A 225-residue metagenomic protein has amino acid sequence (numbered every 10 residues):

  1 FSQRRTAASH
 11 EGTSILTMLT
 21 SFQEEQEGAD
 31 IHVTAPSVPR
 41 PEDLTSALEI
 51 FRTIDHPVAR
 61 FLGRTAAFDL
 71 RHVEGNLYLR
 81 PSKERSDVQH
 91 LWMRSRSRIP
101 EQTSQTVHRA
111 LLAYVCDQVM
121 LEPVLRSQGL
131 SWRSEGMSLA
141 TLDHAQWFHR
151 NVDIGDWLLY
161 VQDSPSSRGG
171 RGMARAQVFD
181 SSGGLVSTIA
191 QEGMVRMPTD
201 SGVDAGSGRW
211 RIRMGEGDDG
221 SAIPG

Functional and structural regions predicted by a protein language model:
F1-G225: Terminal targeting signals and extreme-terminal segments of soluble enzymes
